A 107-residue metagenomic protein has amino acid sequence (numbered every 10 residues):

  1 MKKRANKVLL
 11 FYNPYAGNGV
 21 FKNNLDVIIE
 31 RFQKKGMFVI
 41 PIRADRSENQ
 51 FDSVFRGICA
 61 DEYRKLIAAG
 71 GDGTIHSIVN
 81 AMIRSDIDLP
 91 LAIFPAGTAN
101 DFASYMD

Functional and structural regions predicted by a protein language model:
M1-A69, H76, N80-A81: ATP/NTP phosphate-donor binding region
Y15, A68-G71, P90-I93, G97: Short glycine/serine/threonine-biased micro-segments
M37, M106-D107: Membrane-interfacial amphipathic helices and adjacent loop/beta segments that form the lipid-substrate binding surface
G73-I75, N100: Glycine-rich nucleotide phosphate-binding loop and flanking beta-alpha elements of Rossmann-like dinucleotide-binding
S85-M106: Short, acidic/small-residue loops that bind anionic groups at enzyme active sites
